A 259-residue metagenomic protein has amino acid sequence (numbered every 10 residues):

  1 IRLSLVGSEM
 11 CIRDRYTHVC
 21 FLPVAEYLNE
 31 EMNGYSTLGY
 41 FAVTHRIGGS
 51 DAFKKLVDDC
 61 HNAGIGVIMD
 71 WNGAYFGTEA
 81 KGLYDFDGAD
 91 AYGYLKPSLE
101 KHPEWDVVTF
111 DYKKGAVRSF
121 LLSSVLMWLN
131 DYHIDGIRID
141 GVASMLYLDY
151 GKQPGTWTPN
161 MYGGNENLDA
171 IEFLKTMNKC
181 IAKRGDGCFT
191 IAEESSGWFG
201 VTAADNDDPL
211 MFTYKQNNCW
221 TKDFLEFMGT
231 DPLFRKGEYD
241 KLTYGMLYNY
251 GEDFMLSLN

Functional and structural regions predicted by a protein language model:
I1-G7, C11-I12: Single conserved hydrophobic/aromatic residue that forms the stacking wall/gate of nucleotide- or nucleobase-binding
T17-V19, D135: Short acidic/polar active-site loop segments enriched in Thr and Asp
F21, Y40, C60, L121 (+3 more regions): Conserved, mostly hydrophobic/aromatic
V24-E26, N72-F76, V142-S144, S195-G197 (+1 more regions): Active-site beta-loop-alpha junctions enriched in small/polar residues
A25-A63, G77-A116, S124, A143-L168 (+1 more regions): Aromatic- and acidic-residue-enriched carbohydrate-binding clefts of CAZyme catalytic domains
G64-V67, T190: Hydrophobic beta-strand scaffold residues
G115-G136: Switch/coupling sub-region of P-loop NTPases
H133-D135, Y150-N259: Conserved alpha/beta catalytic core and glycan-binding cleft of carbohydrate-active enzymes
